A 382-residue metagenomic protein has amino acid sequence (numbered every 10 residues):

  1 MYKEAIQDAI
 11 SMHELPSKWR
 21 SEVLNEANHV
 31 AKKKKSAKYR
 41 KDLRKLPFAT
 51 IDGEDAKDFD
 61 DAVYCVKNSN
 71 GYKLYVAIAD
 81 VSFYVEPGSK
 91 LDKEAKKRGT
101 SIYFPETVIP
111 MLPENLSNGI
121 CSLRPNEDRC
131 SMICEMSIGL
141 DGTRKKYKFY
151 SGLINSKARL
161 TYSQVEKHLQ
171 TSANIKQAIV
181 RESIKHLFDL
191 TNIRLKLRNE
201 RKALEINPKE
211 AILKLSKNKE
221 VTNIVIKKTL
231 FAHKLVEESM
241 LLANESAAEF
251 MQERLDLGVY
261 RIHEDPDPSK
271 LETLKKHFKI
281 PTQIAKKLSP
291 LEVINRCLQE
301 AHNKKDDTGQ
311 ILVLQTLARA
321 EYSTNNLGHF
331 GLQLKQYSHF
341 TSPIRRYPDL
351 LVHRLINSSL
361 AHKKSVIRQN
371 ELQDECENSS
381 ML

Functional and structural regions predicted by a protein language model:
Y2-L382: Electropositive polyanion-binding surfaces
